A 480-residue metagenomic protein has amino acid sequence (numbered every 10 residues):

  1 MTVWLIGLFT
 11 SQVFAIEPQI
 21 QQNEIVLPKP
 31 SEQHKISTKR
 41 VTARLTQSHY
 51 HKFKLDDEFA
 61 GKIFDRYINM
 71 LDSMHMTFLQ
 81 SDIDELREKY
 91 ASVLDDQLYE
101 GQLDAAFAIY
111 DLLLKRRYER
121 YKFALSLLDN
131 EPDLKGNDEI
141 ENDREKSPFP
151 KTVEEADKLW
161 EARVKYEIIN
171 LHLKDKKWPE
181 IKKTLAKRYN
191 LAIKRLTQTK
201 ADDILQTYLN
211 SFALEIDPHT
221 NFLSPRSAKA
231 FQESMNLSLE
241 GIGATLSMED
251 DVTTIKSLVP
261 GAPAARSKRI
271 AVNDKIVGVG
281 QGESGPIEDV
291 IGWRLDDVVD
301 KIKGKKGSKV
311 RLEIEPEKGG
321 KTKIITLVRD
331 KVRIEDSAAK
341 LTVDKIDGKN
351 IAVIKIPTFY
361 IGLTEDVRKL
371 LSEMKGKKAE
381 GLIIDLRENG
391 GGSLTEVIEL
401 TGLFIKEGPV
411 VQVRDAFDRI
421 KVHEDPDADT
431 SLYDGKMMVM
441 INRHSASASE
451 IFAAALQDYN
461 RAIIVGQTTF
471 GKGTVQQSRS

Functional and structural regions predicted by a protein language model:
M1-Q12: Bacterial N-terminal signal peptides
V13-A15, K183, T199: Boundary at the C-terminal end of the N-terminal hydrophobic targeting segment
E17-V26, T38-Y50, K89-V93, K187-L191: Acidic/histidine-rich, surface-exposed loop or edge segments in extracytoplasmic proteins
N23, K29-P30, T46-D56, K194-A201 (+3 more regions): Cleft-lining beta-strand/loop regions that shape enzyme active-site pockets
P30-D72: N-terminal-proximal low-complexity accessory segments that begin disordered and transition into the first
I36, R40, E58, K62 (+20 more regions): Extracytoplasmic/secreted proteins, especially bacterial periplasmic and envelope-associated proteins
F53, N69-M70, S92, Y99 (+7 more regions): PDZ/PDZ-like domain segments forming the peptide/carboxylate-binding groove, activating on the N-terminal beta-strands
L55-G61, Y67-I140, I193-M248, K309-R311 (+1 more regions): Extended, small/polar residue-biased N-terminal targeting/export presequences and adjacent propeptide/linker tracts
